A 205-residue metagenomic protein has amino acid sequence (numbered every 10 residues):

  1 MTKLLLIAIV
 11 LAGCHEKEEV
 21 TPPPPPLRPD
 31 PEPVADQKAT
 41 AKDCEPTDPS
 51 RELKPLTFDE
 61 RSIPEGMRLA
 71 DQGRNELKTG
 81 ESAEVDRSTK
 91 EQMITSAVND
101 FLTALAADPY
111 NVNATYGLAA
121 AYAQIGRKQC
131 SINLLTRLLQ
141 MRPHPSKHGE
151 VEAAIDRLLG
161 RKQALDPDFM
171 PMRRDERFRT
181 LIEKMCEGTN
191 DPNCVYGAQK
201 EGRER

Functional and structural regions predicted by a protein language model:
H15-K17: Bacterial signal peptide processing site
D43-D59, A153-R205: Terminal, low-structured helical/coil segments at or just beyond the last alpha-helical repeat
